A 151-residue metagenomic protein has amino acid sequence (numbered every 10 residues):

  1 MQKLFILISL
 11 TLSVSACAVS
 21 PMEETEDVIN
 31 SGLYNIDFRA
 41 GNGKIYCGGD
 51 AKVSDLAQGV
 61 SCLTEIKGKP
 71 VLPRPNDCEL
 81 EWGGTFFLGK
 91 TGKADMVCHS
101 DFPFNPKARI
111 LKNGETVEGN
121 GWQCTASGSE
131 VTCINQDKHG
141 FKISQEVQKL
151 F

Functional and structural regions predicted by a protein language model:
M1-L4: Positively charged n-region of N-terminal signal peptides that target proteins for export
S15-A16: C-terminal motif of bacterial Sec signal peptides marking the signal peptidase cleavage site
V19-I29, Q58-L111, S144-F151: A low-complexity, Ser/Thr/Gly/Pro-enriched, surface-exposed linker/loop concept that marks segments flanking
S31-K44, N113-Q123: Extracellular glycan-recognition/adhesion modules and their associated mucin-like linkers
V53-G68, V131-K138: Lectin-like carbohydrate-binding module/patch detector with strong preference for beta-trefoil
C98-Q136: Acidic, glycine-rich flexible loop segments
G128-F151: C-terminal or internal capping secondary-structure element at the end of a domain, subdomain, or sheet
